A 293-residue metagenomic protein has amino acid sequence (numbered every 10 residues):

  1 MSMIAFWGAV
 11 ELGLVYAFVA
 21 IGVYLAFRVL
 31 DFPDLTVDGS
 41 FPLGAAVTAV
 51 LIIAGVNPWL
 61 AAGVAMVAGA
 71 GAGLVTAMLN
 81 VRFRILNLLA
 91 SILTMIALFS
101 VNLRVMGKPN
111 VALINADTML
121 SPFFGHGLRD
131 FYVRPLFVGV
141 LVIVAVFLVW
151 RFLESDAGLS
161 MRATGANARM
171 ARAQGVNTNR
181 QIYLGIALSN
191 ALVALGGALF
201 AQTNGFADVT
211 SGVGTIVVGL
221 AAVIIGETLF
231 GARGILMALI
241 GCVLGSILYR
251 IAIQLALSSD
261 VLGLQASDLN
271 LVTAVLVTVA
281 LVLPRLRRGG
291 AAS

Functional and structural regions predicted by a protein language model:
M1-V19, V47, G55-L60, P122-P135 (+1 more regions): Membrane-interfacial amphipathic/re-entrant helices at transmembrane-helix boundaries
A20, A45-A49, F99-S100, V138-V149 (+4 more regions): Hydrophobic core segments of alpha-helical transmembrane domains in multi-pass membrane transport and ion-translocation
V23, V56-I96, V101, V142-I143 (+2 more regions): Alpha-helical transmembrane segments within multi-pass membrane transporters and channels
F27-F83, P122-L128, Y132, R233-G234: Membrane-embedded helix boundary and interhelical linker motif in transport proteins
A72, F131-I216: Helix-loop-helix "hairpin" substructures at the membrane interface of multi-pass membrane proteins
N87, S91-E154, L184, A207-V209 (+3 more regions): Transmembrane helix-bundle core of multi-pass membrane transporters and related energy-transducing complexes
A166-A173, N177-R180, L229, R233 (+2 more regions): Cytosolic-side transmembrane-helix boundaries in multi-pass membrane proteins
V193-N270: Transmembrane alpha-helical segments in multi-pass inner-membrane proteins
